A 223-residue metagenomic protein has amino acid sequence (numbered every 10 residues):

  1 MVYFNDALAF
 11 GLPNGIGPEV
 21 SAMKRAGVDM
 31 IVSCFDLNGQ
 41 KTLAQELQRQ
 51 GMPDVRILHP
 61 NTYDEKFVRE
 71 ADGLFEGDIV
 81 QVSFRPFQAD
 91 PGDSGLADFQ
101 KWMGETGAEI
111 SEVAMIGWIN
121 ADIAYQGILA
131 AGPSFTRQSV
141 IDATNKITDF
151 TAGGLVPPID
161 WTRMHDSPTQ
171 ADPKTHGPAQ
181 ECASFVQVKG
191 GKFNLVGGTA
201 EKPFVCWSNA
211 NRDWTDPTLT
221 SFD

Functional and structural regions predicted by a protein language model:
M1-Q50, A89-S94: Extracellular/periplasmic Venus flytrap/periplasmic-binding protein
V2-N5, M30-F35, D54-N61, G77-V82 (+1 more regions): Structural recognition of the beta-strand scaffold that forms the well-ordered cores of secreted hydrolase catalytic
L8-L12, D36-K41, N61-F67, F84-A89 (+2 more regions): Solvent-exposed loop/turn segments at secondary-structure junctions within structured extracellular/periplasmic domains
P13-V20, K24, Q40-A44, L96 (+5 more regions): Extracytoplasmic/secreted envelope proteins and their assembly/folding machinery, especially bacterial periplasmic
E46-W118, A130, W207, P217-F222: Extracellular/periplasmic periplasmic-binding protein-like sensory domains
E105-A114, Q126-G197: Segments of small-molecule ligand-sensing domains
T162-H176, W207-F222: Surface-exposed intrinsically disordered loops and tails
